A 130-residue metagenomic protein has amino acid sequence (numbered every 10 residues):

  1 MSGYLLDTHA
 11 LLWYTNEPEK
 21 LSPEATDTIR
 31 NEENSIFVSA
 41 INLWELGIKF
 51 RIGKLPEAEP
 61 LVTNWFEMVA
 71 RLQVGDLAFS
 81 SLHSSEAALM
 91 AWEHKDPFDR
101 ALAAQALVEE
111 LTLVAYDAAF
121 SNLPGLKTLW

Functional and structural regions predicted by a protein language model:
M1-V38, I52-E67, E109, L123: Short, well-structured N-terminal submotif of metal-dependent ribonuclease cores
D7, S39, K95-D96, D117: Histidine- and aromatic-rich ligand-binding microenvironments
T8-H9, L46, A87, A106: Generic structural signal for small/hydrophobic residues in well-ordered secondary structure, especially within
A10, N42-L43, H83, L102 (+1 more regions): Alpha-helix capping/helix-boundary segments
E17-P18, K49, M90, L126: Residue-level signal for well-ordered alpha-helical positions
A40-I48: Short, conserved active-site loops that position catalytic residues or coordinate cofactors/metal ions across diverse
A58-V62, A70-Y116: Active-site neighborhoods of divalent-metal-dependent phosphate/nucleic-acid chemistry enzymes
F120-L126: Short loop/helix-cap segments at secondary-structure boundaries that form the rim of catalytic
